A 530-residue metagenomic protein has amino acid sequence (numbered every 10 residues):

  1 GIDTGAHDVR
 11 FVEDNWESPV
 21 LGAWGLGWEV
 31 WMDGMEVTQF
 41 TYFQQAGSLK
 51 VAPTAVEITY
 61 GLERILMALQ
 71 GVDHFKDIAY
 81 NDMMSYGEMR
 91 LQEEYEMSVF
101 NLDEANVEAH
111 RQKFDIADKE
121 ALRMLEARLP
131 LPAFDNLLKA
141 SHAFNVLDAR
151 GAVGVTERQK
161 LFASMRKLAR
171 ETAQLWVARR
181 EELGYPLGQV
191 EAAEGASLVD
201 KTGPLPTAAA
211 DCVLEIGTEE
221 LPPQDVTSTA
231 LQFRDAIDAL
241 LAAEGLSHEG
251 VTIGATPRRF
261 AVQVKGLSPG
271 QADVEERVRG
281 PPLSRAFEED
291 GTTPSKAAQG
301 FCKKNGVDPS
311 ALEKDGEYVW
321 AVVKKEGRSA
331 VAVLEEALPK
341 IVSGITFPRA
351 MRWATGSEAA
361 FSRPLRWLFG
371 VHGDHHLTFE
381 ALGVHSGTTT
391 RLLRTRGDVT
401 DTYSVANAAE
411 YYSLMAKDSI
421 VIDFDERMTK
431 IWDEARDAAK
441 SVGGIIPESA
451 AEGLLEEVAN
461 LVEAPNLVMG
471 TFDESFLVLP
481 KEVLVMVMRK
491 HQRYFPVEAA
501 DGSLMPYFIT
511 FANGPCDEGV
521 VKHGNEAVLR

Functional and structural regions predicted by a protein language model:
G1-A140, F144: Structured aminoacyl-transfer and RNA-binding surfaces used for tRNA recognition/handling in the translation apparatus
G1-R10, D200, L205-L214, E219-R493 (+1 more regions): Long, basic N-terminal domains or extensions that often function in RNA/ssDNA interaction or organelle/cellular
F11-L21, D82-E94, L138-K139, K160-R166 (+5 more regions): A glycine-rich phosphate-binding loop feature that marks nucleotide/adenosyl-phosphate handling sites
W28-G47, V483-R530: Active-site-adjacent "gating/activation" loops or surface patches in catalytic cores
Q45-L49, R64, E88-N101, F114-R123 (+7 more regions): Short acidic (Asp/Glu) and glycine-rich catalytic loops that position anionic groups and cofactors
L49-D73, V146-V155, I253-V264, R363-G370 (+1 more regions): Conserved phosphate/anionic-ligand binding catalytic regions in large, soluble enzymes, centered on
R90-D103, R150-L214: Intrinsic disorder at enzyme termini
Q112-D118, L131-R150, M165-T172, P206-D211 (+2 more regions): Core structural elements
